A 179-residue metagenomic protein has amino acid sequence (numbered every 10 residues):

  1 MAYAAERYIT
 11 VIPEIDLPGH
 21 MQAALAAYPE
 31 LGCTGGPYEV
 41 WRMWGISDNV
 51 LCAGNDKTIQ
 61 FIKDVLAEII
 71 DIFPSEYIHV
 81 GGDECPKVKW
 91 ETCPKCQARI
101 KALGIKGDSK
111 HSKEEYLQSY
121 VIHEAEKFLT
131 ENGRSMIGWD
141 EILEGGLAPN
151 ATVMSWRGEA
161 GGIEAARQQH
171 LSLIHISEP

Functional and structural regions predicted by a protein language model:
M1-N132: Substrate-binding cleft of carbohydrate-active enzyme catalytic domains
V11-I15, I78-V80, M136-G138, V153-S155 (+1 more regions): Hydrophobic faces of well-ordered beta-strands that scaffold small-molecule active sites in alpha/beta enzyme cores
V88-K89, G138-Q168: Substrate-binding cleft/loops of secretory-pathway carbohydrate-active enzymes
I174-P179: Residue-level detector of conserved catalytic or cofactor/ligand-binding positions in enzyme active sites
